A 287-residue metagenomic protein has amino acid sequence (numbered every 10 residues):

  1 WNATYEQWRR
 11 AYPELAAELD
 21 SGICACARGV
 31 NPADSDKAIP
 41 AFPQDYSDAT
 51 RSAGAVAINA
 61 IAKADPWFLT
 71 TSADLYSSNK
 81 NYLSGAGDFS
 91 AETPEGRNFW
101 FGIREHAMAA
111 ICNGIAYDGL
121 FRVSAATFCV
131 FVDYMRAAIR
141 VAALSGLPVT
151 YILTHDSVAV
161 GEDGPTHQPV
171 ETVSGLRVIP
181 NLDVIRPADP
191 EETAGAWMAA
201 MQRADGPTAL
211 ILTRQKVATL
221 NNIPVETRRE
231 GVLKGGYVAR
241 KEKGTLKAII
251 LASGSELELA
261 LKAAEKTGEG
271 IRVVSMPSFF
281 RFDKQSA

Functional and structural regions predicted by a protein language model:
A3-I211, K216-A218, S286: Thiamine diphosphate
A159-T166, Q202-A287: Thiamine diphosphate
